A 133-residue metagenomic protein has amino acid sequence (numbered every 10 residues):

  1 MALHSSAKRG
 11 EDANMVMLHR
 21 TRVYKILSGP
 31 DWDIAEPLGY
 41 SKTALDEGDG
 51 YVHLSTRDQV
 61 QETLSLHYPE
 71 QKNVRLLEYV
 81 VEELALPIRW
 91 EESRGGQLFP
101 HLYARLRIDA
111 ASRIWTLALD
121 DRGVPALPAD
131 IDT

Functional and structural regions predicted by a protein language model:
A7-G10: N-terminal polybasic/positive-inside topogenic patches
V16-T133: Conserved, structured core segments of small domains
